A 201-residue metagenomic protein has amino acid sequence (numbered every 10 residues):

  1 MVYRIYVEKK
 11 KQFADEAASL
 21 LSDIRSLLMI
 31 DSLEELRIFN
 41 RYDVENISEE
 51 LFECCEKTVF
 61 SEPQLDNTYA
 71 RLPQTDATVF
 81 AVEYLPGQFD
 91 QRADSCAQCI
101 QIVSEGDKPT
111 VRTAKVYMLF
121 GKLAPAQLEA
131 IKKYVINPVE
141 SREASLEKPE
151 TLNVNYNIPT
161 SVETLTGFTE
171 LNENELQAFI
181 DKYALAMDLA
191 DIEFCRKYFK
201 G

Functional and structural regions predicted by a protein language model:
M1-G201: Core nucleic-acid recognition elements
